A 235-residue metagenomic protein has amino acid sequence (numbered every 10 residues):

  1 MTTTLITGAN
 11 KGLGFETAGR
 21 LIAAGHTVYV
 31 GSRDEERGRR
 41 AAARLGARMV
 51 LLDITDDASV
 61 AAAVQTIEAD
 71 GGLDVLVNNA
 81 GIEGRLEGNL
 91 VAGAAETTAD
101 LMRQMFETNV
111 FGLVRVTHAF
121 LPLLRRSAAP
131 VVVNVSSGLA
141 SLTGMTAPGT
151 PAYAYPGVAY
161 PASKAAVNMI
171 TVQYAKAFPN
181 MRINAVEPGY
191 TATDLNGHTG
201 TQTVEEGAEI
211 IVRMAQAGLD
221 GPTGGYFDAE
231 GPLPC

Functional and structural regions predicted by a protein language model:
M1-Y29: Canonical Rossmann dinucleotide-binding motif of NAD(H)/NADP(H)-dependent dehydrogenases/reductases, specifically
A24-R40: Conserved glycine-rich Rossmann-like NAD(P)H-binding loop of the short-chain dehydrogenase/reductase
E35, L51-A62: The beta1-alpha1 cofactor-binding region of Rossmann-like NAD(H)/NADP(H)-dependent oxidoreductases
T66-N78, G84, T98: A glycine-rich helix->loop->beta "capping" turn within Rossmann-like NAD(P)(H)-dependent oxidoreductase domains
V77, V116-F120, L124, I170-T171 (+1 more regions): Hydrophobic positions on the long internal alpha-helix of Rossmann-like NAD(P)-dependent oxidoreductase domains
I82, L86, L90-F106, R125-P179: Catalytic loop of short-chain dehydrogenase/reductase
A165-N168, V172, K176, M181 (+2 more regions): C-terminal helical subdomain
